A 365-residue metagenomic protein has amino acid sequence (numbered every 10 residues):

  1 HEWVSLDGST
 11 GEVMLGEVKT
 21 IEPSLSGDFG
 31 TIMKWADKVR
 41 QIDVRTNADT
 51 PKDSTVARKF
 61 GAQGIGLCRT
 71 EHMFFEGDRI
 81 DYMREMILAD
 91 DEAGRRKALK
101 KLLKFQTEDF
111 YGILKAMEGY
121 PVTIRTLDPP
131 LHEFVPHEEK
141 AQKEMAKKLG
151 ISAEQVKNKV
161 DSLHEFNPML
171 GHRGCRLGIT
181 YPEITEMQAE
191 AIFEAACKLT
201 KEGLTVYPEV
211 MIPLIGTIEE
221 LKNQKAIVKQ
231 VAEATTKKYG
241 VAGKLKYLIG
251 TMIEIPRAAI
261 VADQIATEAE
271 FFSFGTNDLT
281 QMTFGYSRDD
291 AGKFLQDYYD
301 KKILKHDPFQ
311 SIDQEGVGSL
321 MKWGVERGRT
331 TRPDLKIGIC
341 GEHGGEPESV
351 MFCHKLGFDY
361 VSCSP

Functional and structural regions predicted by a protein language model:
H1: Conformationally flexible catalytic loops at phosphate/diphosphate-handling active centers
M14-G30: Short, compositionally biased
L25-T31, W35-P365: Conserved alpha/beta-domain cores
